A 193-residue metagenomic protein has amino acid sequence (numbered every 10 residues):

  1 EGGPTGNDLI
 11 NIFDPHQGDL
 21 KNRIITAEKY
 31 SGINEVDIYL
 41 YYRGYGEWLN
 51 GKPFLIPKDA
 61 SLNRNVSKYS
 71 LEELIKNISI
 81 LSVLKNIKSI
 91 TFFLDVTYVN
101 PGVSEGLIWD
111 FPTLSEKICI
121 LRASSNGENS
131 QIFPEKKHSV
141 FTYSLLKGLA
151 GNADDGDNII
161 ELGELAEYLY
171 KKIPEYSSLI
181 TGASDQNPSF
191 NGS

Functional and structural regions predicted by a protein language model:
E1-S193: Cysteine endopeptidase catalytic domains of the caspase/legumain-like
